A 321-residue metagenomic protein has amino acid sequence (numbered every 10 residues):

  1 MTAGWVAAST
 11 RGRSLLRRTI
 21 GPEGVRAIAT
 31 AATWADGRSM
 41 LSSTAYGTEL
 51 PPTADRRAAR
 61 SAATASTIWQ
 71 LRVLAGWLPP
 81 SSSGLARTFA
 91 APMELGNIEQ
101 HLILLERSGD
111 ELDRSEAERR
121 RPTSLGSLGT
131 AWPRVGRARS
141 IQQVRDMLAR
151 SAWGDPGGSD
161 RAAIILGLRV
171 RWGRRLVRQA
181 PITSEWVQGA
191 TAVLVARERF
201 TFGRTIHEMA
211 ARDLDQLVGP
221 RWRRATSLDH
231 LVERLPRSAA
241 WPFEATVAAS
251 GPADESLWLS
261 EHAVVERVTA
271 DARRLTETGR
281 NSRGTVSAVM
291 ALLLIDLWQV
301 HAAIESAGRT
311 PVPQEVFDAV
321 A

Functional and structural regions predicted by a protein language model:
M1-A321: N-terminal domain-start signal
